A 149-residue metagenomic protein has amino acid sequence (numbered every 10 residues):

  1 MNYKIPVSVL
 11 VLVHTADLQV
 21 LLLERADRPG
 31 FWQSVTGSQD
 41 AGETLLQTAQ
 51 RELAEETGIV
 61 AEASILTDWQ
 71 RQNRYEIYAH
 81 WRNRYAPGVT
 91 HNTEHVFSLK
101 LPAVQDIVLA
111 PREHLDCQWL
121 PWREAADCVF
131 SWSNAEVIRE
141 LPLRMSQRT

Functional and structural regions predicted by a protein language model:
M1-V20, A41: Conserved N-terminal beta-strand and adjoining loop/helix that marks the start of the Nudix/MutT-like hydrolase domain
N2, P6, D17, R74 (+2 more regions): Low-complexity, intrinsically disordered short peptide segments enriched in small/polar/basic residues
L22-R25: Short, acidic/hydrophobic/Gly-rich beta-strand patch recurrent on exposed beta strands that often constitutes part
R28-F31: A conserved beta-turn-beta hairpin within the catalytic core of GNAT-like acetyltransferases that forms part
Q33-T36: A short gly/proline-enriched turn/hairpin at secondary-structure junctions
Q39-W132: Unchanged
A126-T149: Charged phosphate-binding loop/patch that engages nucleotide di/tri-phosphates or the phosphate backbone of nucleic
